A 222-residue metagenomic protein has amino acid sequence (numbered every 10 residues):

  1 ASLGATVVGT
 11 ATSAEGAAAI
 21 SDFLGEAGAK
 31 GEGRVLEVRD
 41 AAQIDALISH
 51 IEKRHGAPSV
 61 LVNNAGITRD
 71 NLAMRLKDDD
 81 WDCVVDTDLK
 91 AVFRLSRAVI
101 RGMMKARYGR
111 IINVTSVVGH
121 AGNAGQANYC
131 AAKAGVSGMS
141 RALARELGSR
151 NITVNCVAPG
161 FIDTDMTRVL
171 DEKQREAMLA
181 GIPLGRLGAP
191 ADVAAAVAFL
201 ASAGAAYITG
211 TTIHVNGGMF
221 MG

Functional and structural regions predicted by a protein language model:
A5-A19: Conserved glycine-rich Rossmann-like NAD(P)H-binding loop of the short-chain dehydrogenase/reductase
L72-A73, K77-V85, M178: Substrate-binding pocket helix/loop in short-chain dehydrogenase/reductase
S96, A132, S140: Active-site helix of classical SDR
R101, R145-S149, A206: Alpha-helical segment proximal to the catalytic Tyr-Lys
S116: Residue(s) in the substrate-gating loop at a strand-loop-helix junction that position the organic substrate next
G148, T153, I208-G210, N216: Short, small/polar-rich loop/turn modules that mediate ligand/substrate recognition or access, typified
I182-V193, G204: A conserved structural motif in NAD(P)-dependent oxidoreductases
